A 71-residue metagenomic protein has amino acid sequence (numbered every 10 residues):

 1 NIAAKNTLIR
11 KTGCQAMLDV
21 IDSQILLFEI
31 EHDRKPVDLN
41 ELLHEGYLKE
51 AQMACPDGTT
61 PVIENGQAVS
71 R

Functional and structural regions predicted by a protein language model:
N1-E41: Conserved hydrophobic/amphipathic alpha-helical signal-anchor segments
L26-R71: Low-complexity, acidic interaction segments enriched in glycine
